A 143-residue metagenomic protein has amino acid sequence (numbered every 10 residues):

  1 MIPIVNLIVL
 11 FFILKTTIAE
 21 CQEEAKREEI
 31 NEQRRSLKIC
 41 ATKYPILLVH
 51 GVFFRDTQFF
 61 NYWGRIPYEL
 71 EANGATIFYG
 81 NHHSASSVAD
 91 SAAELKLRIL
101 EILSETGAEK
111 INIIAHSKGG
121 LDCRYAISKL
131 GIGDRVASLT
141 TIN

Functional and structural regions predicted by a protein language model:
M1-G64: Flexible, membrane-associating and regulatory peripheral segments of lipid-active enzymes
T16-Q22, K26, I66-P67, D90 (+2 more regions): Residue-level signature of transmembrane alpha-helix interfaces in integral membrane proteins
K38-K110: Active-site catalytic motif of lipid deacylating hydrolases and related acyltransferases
H50, I77, A93-N143: Serine-dependent carboxylesterase/thioesterase catalytic core of lipase-like alpha/beta-hydrolase/SGNH enzymes
